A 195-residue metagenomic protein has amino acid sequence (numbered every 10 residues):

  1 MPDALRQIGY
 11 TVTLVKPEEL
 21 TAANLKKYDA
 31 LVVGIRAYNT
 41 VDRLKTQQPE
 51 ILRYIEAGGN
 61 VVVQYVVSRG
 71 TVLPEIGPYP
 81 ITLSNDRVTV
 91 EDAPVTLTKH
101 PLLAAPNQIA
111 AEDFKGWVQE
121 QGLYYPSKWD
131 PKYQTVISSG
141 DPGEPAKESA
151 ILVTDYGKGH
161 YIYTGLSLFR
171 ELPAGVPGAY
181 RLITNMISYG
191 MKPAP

Functional and structural regions predicted by a protein language model:
M1-G34, Y65-G70, T82-V90, E148 (+3 more regions): Aromatic-Pro/Gly-enriched surface loop or interdomain linker that acts as a lid/target-recognition segment
P2-R6, G34, N107-I109, L123-Y125 (+1 more regions): N-terminal start-of-chain detector that recognizes signal peptides and the immediate post-cleavage beginning
D3, A22, R53-Y54, P94 (+2 more regions): A general structural signal for short secondary-structure junctions and capping/turn motifs
P17-L20, Q48-P49, Q121-L123, S149: A generic local structural motif
K26-K27, A57, T98, G157: Residue-level preference for short coil/turn positions at secondary-structure junctions
L31, V61, W117-P195: A glycine-centered loop/beta-turn motif at secondary-structure junctions
R36-Q121, P142, T164, V176-G178 (+1 more regions): A glycine-rich, often tryptophan-bearing local segment used as a flexible ligand/cofactor-contacting loop or short
